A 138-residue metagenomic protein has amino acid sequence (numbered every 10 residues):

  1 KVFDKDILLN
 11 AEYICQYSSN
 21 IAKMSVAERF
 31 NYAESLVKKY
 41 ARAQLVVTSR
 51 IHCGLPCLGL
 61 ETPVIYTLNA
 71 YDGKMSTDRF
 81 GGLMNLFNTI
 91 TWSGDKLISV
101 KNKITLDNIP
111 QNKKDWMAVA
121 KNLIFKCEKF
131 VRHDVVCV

Functional and structural regions predicted by a protein language model:
K1-V138: Active-site anion-handling motifs in enzyme catalytic cores
